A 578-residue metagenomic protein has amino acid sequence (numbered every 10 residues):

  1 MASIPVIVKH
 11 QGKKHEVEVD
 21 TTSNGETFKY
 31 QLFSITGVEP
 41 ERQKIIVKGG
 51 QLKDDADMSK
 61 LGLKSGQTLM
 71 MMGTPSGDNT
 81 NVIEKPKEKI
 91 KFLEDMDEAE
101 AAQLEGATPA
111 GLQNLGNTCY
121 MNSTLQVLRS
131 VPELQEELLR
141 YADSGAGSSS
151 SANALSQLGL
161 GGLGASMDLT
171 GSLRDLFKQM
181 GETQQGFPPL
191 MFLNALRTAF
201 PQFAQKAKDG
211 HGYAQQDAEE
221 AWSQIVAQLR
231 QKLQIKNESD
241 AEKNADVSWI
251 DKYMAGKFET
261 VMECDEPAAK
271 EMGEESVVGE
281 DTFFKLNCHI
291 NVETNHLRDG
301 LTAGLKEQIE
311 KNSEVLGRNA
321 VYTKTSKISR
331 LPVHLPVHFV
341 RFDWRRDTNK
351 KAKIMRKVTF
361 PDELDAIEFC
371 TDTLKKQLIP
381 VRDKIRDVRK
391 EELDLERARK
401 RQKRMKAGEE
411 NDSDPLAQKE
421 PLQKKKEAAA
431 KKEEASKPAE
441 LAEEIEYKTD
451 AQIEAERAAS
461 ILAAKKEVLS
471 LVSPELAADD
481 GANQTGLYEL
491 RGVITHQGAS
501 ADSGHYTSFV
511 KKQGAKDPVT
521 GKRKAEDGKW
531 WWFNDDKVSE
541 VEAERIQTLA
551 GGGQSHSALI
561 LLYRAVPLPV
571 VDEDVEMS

Functional and structural regions predicted by a protein language model:
M1-S578: UBL (ubiquitin/ubiquitin-like) substrate-recognition surfaces within cysteine isopeptidase catalytic folds
